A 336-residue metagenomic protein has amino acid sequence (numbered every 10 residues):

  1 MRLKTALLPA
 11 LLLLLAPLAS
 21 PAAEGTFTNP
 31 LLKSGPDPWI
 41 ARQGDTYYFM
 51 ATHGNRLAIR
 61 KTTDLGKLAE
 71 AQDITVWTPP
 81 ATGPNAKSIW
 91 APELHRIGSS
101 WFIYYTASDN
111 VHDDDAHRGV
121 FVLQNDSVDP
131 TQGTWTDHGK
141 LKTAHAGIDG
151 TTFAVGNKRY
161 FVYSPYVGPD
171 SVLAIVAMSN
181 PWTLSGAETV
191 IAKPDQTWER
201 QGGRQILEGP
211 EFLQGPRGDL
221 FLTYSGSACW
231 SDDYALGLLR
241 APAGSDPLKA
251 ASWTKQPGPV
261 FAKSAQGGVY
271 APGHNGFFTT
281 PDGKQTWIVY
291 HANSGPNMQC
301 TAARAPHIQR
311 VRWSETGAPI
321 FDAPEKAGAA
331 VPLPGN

Functional and structural regions predicted by a protein language model:
M1-L8: Bacterial N-terminal signal peptides that target proteins for export
P9-P17: Bacterial N-terminal signal peptides
P21-N336: Carbohydrate-active catalytic/glycan-binding domains of CAZyme proteins, especially the secreted or lumenal ectodomains
